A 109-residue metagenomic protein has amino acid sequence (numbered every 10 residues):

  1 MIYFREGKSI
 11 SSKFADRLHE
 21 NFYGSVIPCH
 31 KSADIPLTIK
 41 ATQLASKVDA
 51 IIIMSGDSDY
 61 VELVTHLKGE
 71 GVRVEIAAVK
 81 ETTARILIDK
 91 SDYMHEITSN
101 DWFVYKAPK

Functional and structural regions predicted by a protein language model:
M1-K109: Terminal and domain-boundary accessory regions
